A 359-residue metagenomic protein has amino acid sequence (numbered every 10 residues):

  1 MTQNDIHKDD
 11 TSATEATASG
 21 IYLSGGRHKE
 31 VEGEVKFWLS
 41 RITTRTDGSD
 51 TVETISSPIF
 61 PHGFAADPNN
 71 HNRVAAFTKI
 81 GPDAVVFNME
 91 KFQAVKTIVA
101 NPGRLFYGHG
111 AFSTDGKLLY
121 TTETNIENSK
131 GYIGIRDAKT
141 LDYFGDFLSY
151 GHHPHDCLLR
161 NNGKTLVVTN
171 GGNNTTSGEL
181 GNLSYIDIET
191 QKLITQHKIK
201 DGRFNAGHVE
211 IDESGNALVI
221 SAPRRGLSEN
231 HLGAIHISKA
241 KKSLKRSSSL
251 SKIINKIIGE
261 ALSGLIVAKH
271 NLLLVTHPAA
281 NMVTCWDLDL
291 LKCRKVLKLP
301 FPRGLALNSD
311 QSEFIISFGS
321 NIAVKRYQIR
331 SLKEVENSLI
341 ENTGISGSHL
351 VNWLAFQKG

Functional and structural regions predicted by a protein language model:
T17, P68-N70, S113-D115, N161-N162 (+3 more regions): Residue-level detector of Asp-centered blade-edge/turn motifs that repeat once per structural unit in beta-propeller
V31-V35, F77-I80, N125-G131, N174-G181 (+3 more regions): Short, solvent-exposed loop/turn segments at conserved positions within beta-propeller repeat blades
F37-T44, Y132-T140, L180-Q191, L232-K241: Beta-propeller blade signature
E53-T114, T122-E123: Blade-loop segments of beta-propeller domains
T54-I59, I98-G103, D146-G151, H197-G202 (+3 more regions): Surface loop/turn motifs at the tips and blade-to-blade linkers of beta-strand repeat domains
F60, F106-G108, S129, H153-H155 (+7 more regions): Beta-rich catalytic cores
F64, G110, C157, V209 (+3 more regions): Hydrophobic core register within WD40 beta-propeller blades
T97-F112, Y120-N161: Asp-box/WD-like beta-propeller blade repeats and closely related beta-sheet repeat scaffolds
